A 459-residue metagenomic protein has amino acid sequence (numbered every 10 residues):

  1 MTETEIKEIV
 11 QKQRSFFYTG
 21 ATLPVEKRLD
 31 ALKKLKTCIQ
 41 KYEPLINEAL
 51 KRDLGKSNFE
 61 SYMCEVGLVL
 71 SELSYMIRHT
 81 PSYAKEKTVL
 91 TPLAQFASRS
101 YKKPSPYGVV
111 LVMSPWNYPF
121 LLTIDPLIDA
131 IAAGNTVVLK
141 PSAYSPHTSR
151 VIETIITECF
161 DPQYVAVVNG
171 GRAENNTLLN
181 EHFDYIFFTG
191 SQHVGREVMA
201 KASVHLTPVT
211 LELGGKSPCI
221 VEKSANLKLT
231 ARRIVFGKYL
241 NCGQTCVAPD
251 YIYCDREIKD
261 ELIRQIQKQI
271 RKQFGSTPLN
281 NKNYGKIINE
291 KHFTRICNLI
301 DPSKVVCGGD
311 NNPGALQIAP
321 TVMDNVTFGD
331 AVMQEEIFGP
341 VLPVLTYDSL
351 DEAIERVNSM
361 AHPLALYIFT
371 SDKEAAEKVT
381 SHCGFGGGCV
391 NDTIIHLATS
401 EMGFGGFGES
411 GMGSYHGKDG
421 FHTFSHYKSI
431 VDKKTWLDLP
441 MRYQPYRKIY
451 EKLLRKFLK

Functional and structural regions predicted by a protein language model:
M1-Y101: N-terminal Rossmann-like NAD(P)+-binding subdomain of aldehyde/semialdehyde dehydrogenases
E3-I6, V25, E43, L227 (+3 more regions): Residues at or immediately preceding the N-termini of alpha-helices
S15-A21, V112, C219-V221, Y251-R256 (+4 more regions): Short, well-ordered beta-strand elements within core beta-sheets of diverse protein domains
F17, A21, K36-I39, E43 (+13 more regions): Structural signal for hydrophobic packing residues in well-ordered secondary-structure cores of soluble enzyme domains
R28, L73, G134, V165 (+7 more regions): Residue-level signal for inorganic ion chemistry
L93-L229: Rossmann-like NAD(P) dinucleotide-binding subdomain of oxidoreductase/dehydrogenase enzymes
F160, H193-T327, V390, K452 (+1 more regions): ALDH superfamily catalytic-core signature
I220, R271, Q317-K459: Conserved C-terminal structural/oligomerization subdomain of aldehyde/semialdehyde dehydrogenase
